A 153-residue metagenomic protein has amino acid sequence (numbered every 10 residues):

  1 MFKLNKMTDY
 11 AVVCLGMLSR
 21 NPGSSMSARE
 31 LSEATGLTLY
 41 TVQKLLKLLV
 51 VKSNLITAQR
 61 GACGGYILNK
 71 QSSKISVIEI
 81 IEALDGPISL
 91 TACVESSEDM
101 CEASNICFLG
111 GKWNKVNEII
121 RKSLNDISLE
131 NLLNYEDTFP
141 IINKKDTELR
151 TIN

Functional and structural regions predicted by a protein language model:
M1-V13: Short alpha-helical segments that sit at the start of domains
M7, Q59-Y66: Short, Lys/Arg-rich nucleic-acid/phosphate-binding segment
L18, L45-S53: Basic amphipathic alpha-helical segments that dock to polyanions
S19-G23, K70-Q71: Short helix-capping/hinge SLiMs at alpha-helix to coil transitions
R29-T35: A short alpha-helical element within helix-turn-helix/winged-helix DNA-binding domains across DNA-binding proteins
Y40: Key DNA-contact positions within bacterial/archaeal DNA-binding proteins
C63-S76: Basic, amphipathic "hinge/linker" alpha-helix immediately C-terminal to the N-terminal HTH DNA-binding motif
E95-N153: C-terminal regulatory/oligomerization modules of transcriptional regulators
